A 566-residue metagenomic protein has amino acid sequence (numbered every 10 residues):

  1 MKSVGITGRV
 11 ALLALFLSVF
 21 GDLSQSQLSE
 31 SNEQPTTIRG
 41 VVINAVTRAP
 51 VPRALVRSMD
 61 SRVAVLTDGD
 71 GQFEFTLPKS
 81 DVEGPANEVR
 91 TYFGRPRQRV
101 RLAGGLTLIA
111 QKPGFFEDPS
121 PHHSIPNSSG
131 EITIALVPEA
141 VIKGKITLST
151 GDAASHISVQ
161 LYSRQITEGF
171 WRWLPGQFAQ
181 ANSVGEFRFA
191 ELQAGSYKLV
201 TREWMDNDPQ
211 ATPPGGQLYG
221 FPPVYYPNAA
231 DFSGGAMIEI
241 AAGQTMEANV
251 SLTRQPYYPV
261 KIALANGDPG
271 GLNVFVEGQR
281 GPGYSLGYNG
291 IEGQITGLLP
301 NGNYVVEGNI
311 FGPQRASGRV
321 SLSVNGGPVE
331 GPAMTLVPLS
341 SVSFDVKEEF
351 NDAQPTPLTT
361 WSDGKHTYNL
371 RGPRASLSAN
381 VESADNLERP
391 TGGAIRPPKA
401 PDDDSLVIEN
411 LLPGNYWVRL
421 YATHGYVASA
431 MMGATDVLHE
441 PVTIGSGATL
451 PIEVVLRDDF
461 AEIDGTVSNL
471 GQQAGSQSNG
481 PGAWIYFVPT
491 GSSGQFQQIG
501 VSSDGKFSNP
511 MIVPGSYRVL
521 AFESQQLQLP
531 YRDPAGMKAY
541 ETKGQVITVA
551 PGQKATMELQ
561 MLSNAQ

Functional and structural regions predicted by a protein language model:
Q27-N32, H122-K143, D231-R254, S321-D345 (+2 more regions): Extracellular beta-sheet/turn segments enriched in Thr/Pro/Gly and aliphatic residues
Q27-S158, I166, A190-E191: Periplasm-facing N-terminal accessory domains of Gram-negative outer-membrane beta-barrel systems
T36-I38, V46-D60, D68, K79-D81 (+6 more regions): Short, ordered, surface-exposed loop/turn motifs in non-cytosolic proteins
I38-N44, G71, I134, I142-L148 (+9 more regions): A short, amphipathic beta-strand motif
S61-A86, I166-E186, Q279-Q294, E382-V407 (+1 more regions): Short, acidic Ser/Thr/Gly-rich low-complexity loop/linker segments typical of extracellular and cell-surface proteins
F75, I134, F189, V250 (+4 more regions): Hydrophobic core positions of the immunoglobulin-like beta-sandwich fold
S80, L102-G104, Q193-S196, L299-N303 (+2 more regions): A glycine-anchored, Pro-Gly-centered beta-turn/N-cap motif
V82-H122, S196, V200-G235, G308-V320 (+2 more regions): A short, solvent-exposed loop/turn motif at the edges and junctions of modular extracellular/periplasmic domains
